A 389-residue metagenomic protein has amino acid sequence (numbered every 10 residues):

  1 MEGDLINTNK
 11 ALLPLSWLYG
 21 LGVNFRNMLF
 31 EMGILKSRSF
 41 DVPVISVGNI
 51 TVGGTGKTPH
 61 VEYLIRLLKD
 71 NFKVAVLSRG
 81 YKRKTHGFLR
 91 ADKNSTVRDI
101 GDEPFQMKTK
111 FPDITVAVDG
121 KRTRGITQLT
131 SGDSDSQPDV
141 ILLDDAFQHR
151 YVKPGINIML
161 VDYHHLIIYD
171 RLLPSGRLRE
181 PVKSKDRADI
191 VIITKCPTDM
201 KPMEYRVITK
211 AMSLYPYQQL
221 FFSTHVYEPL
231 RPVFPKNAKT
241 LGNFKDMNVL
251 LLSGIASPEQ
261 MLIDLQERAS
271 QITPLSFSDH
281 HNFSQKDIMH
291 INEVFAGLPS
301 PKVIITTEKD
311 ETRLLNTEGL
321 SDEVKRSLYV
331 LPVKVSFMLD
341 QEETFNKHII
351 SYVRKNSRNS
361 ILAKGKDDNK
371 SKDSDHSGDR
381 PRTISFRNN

Functional and structural regions predicted by a protein language model:
M1-D41, Y352, N356, S360: A transmembrane-helix-recognition feature enriched in membrane-embedded lipid enzymes and envelope glyco-/phospholipid
E2-L5, I167-P301, A363-N389: C-terminal accessory "lid"/substrate-recognition subdomains
L18, T58, M107, D144 (+3 more regions): Residue-level signal for inorganic ion chemistry
N27-K93, T198-D199, N389: Walker A (P-loop) phosphate-binding motif
A75-L77, M159, N248-L252: Conserved beta-strand elements of the Class I
G80-Q218, F222: Phosphate/Mg2+-binding loops and adjacent switch elements in nucleotide/diphosphate-handling enzyme cores
E228, S278-N282, E323-R354: Short, flexible loop segments at boundaries between secondary-structure elements
K302-K309: Acidic beta-strand-to-loop metal/phosphate-binding motif
